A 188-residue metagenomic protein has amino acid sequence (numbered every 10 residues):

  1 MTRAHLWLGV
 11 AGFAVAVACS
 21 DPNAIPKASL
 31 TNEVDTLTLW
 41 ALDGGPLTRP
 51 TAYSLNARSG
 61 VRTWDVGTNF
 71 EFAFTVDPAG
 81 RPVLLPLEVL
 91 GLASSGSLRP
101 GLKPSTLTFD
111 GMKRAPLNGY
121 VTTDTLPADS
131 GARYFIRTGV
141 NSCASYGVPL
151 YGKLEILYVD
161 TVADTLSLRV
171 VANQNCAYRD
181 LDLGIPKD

Functional and structural regions predicted by a protein language model:
M1-A18: Sec-dependent bacterial lipoprotein signal peptides
C19-D188: Surface-exposed, beta-sheet-biased, low-hydrophobicity segments with strongly acidic/polar composition
